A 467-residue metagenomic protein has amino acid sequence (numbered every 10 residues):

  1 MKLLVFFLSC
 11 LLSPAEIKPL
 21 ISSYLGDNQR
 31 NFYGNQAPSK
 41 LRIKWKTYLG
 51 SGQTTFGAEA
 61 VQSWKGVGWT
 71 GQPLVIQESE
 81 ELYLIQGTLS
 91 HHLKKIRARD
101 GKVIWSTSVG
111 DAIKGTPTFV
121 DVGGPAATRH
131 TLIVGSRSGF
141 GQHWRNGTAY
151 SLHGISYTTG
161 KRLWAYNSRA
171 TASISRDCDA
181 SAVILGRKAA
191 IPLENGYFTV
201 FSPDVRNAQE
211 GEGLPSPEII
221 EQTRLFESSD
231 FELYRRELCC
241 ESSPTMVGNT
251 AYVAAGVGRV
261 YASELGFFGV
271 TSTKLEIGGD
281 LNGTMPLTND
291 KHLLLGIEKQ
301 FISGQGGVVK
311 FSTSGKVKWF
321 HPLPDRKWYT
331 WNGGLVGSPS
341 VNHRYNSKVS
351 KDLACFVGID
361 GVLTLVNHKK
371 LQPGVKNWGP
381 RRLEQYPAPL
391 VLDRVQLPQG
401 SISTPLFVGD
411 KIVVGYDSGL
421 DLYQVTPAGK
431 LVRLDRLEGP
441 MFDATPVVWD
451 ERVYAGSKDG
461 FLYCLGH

Functional and structural regions predicted by a protein language model:
M1-F6: Sec-dependent signal peptide recognition, specifically the positively charged N-region followed immediately by
L8-I17: Bacterial Sec-dependent signal peptides at the C-terminal "C-region" and cleavage site
I17, Y24, N31-V67, L74-V134 (+3 more regions): Extracytoplasmic/lumenal domain signature
